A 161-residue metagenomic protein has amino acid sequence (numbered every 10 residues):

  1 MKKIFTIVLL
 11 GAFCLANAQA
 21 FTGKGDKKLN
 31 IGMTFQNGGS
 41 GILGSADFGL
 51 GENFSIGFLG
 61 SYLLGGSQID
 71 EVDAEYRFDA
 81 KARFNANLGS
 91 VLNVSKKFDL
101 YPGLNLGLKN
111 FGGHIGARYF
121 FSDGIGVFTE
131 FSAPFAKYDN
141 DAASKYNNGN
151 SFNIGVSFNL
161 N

Functional and structural regions predicted by a protein language model:
M1-G25: Bacterial Sec-dependent N-terminal signal peptides
A16-S55, N153, N159-N161: Short glycine/proline- and aromatic-enriched beta-strand/turn motifs that initiate or cap beta-hairpins
Q19-D26, E52-N53, G89-L100, D123-I125: Short loop/turn motifs that connect adjacent beta-strands in outer-membrane beta-barrel proteins
L29-M33, F58-G60, A82-F84, P102-L104 (+3 more regions): Membrane-embedded beta-strand positions of outer-membrane beta-barrel proteins
I31-L43, S67-Y76, G103-H114, Y138-G149: Solvent-exposed loop/turn segments connecting transmembrane beta-strands in outer-membrane beta-barrel proteins
F35, F48, A86-S90, L106 (+3 more regions): Residue-level signature of outer-membrane beta-barrel architecture
G44-D79: N-terminal, post-signal-peptide region of Sec/Tat-exported proteins
A80-A86, N147-N161: Outer-membrane beta-barrel "beta-signal"
